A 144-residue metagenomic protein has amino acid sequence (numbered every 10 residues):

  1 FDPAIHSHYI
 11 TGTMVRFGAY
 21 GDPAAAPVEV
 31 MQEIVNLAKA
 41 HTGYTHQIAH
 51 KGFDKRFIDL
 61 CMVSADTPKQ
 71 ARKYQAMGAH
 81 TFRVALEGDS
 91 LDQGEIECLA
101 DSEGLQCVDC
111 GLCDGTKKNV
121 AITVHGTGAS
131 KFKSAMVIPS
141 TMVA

Functional and structural regions predicted by a protein language model:
F1-A144: Class I S-adenosyl-L-methionine
